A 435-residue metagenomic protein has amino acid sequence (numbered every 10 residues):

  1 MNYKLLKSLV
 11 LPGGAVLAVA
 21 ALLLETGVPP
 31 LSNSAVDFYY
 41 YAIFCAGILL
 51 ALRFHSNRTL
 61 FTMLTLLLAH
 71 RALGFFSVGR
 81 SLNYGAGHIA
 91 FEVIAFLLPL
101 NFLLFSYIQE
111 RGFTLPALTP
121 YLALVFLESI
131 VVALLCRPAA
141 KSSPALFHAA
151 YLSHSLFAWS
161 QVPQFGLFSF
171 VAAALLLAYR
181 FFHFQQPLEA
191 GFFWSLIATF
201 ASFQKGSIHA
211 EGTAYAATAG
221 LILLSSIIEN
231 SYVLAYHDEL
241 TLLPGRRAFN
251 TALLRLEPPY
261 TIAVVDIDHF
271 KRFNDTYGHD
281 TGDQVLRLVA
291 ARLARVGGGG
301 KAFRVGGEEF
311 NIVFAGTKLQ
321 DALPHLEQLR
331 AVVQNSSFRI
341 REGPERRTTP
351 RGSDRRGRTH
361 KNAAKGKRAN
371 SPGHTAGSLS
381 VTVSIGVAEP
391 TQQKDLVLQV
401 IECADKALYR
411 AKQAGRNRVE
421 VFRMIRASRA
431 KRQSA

Functional and structural regions predicted by a protein language model:
M1-N230: Regulatory sensory/coupling modules that transmit signals to nucleotide-handling catalytic cores
V233-T251, V265-H279, R287: Conserved nucleotide-binding and Mg2+-coordinating catalytic segments in signaling enzymes
T241, A263-D266, G307, A404: Conserved metal-coordinating catalytic motifs of nucleotidyl cyclase and c-di-GMP turnover enzymes
R246-I262, R287-G297, A315, G352-S371: Short regulatory alpha-helical coupling segments that immediately precede and/or link into cyclic nucleotide signaling
L254-V265, T276, R292-K301, R339-G343 (+2 more regions): Nucleotide second-messenger and two-component phosphorelay signaling modules
A290-D321, A331-F338, E342, R347: Conserved helix-loop-beta segment at the catalytic/binding core of cyclic-nucleotide signaling proteins
R304, V333-V383: Catalytic core regions of nucleotide second-messenger enzymes
L323, H360-S378, T382, A388-A435: Catalytic-core segments of nucleotide cyclases and related cyclic-nucleotide turnover enzymes
